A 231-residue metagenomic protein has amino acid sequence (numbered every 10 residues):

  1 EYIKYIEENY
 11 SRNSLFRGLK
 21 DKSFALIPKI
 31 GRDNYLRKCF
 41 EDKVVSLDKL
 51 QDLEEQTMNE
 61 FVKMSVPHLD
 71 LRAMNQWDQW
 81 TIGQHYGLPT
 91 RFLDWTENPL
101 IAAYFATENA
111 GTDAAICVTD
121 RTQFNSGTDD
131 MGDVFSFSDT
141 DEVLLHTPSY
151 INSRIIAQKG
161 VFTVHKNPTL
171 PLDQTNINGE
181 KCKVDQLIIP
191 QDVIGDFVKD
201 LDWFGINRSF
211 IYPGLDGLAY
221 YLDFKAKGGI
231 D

Functional and structural regions predicted by a protein language model:
E1-D231: Catalytic-core elements of nucleic-acid end-processing and repair enzymes
